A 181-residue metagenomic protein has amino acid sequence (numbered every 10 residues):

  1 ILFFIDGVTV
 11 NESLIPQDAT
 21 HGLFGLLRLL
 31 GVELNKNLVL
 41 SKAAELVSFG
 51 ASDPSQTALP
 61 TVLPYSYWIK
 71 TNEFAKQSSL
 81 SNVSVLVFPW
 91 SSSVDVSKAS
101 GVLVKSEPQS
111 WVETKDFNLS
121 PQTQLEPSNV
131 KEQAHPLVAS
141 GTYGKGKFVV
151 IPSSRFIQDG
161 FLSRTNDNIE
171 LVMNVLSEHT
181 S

Functional and structural regions predicted by a protein language model:
I1-T180: Acidic, S/T/G-rich, low-cysteine, solvent-exposed domains in lumenal/extracellular/periplasmic regions of secretory
